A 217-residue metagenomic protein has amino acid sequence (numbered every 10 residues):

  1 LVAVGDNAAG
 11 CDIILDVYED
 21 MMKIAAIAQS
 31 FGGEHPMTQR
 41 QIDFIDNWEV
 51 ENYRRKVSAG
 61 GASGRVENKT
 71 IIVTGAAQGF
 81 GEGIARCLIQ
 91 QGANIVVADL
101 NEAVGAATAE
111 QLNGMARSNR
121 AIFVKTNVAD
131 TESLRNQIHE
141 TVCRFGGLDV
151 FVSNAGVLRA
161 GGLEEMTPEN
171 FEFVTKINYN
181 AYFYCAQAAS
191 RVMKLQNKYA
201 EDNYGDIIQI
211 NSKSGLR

Functional and structural regions predicted by a protein language model:
G64-V96: Canonical Rossmann dinucleotide-binding motif of NAD(H)/NADP(H)-dependent dehydrogenases/reductases, specifically
A93-A107: Conserved glycine-rich Rossmann-like NAD(P)H-binding loop of the short-chain dehydrogenase/reductase
E102-A103, T126-N136, P168: The beta1-alpha1 cofactor-binding region of Rossmann-like NAD(H)/NADP(H)-dependent oxidoreductases
M115-R120, E140-F151, R159: A glycine-rich helix->loop->beta "capping" turn within Rossmann-like NAD(P)(H)-dependent oxidoreductase domains
G162-L163, N170-E172: Substrate-binding pocket helix/loop in short-chain dehydrogenase/reductase
A186-Q187: A short, exposed helix-loop element centered on a Lys and neighboring polar residues
K198-R217: Catalytic loop of short-chain dehydrogenase/reductase
